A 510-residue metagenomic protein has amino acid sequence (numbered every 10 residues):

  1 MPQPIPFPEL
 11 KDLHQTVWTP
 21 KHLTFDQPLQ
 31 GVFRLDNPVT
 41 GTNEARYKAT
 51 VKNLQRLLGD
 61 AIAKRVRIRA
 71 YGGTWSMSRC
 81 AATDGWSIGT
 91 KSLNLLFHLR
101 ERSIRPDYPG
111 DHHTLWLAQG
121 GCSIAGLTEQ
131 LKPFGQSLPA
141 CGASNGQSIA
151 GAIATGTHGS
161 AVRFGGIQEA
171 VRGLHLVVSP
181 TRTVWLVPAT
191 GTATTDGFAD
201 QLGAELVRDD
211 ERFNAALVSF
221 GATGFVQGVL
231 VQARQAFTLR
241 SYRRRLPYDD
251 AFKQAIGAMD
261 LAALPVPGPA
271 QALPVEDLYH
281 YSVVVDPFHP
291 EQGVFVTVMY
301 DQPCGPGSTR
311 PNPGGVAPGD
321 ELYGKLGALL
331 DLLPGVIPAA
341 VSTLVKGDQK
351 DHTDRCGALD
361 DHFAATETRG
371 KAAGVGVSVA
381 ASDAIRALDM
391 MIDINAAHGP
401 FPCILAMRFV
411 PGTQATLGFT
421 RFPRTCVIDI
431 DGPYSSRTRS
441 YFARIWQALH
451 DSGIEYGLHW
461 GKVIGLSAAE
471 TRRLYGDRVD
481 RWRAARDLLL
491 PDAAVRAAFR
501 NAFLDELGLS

Functional and structural regions predicted by a protein language model:
M1-Q27, S510: Intrinsically disordered, low-structural-confidence terminal and linker regions
L35-G110, W116-G121, A125-A143, G156-S160: Glycine-rich N-terminal segment of FAD-binding domains in flavoprotein oxidoreductases, spanning the beta-loop-helix
I68-G73, Y279-D286, A372-V375, P400-Q414 (+1 more regions): A short glycine-rich, hydrophobically flanked beta-strand micro-motif that places a catalytic Asp/Glu for divalent metal
S78-R100, V162-V184, F225-Q232: Structural signature of FAD isoalloxazine-binding scaffolds in flavoprotein oxidoreductases
A154, R172-R386, F401-P402: C-terminal substrate-binding/cap subdomain adjacent to the FAD-binding core in PCMH-type and related FAD-linked
Q292-Q302, V345-T353, G412-R424, A469-V479: Short glycine/threonine-rich loop-to-helix capping motif typified by GTGT followed within a few residues by an Asp-Pro
C356-A365, S440-Y441, A448-S510: Activity-critical C-terminal alpha-helical subdomain
R386-I430: C-terminal structural cap/anchor segments
